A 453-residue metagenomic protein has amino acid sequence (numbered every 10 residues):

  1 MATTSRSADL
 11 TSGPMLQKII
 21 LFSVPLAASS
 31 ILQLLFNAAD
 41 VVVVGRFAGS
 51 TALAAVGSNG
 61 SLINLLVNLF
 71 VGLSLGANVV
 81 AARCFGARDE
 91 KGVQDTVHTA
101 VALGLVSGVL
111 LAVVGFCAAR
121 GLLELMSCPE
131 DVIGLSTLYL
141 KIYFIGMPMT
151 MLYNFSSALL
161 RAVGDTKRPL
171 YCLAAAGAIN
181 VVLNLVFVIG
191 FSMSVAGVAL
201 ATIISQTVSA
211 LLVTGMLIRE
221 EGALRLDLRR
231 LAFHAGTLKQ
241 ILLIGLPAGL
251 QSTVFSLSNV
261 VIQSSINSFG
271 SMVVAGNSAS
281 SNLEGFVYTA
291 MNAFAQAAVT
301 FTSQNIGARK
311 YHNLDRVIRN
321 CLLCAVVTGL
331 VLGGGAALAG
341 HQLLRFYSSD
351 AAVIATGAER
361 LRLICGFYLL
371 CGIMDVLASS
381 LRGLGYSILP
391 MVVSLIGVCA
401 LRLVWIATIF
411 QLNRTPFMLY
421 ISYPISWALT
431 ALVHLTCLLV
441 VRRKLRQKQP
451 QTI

Functional and structural regions predicted by a protein language model:
M1-S23, A81-G146, I179, G190-L246 (+2 more regions): Short alpha-helical transmembrane segments in multi-pass integral membrane proteins
S12, L16-L35, A39, L62-L69 (+8 more regions): Residue-level signal for short hydrophobic patches within transmembrane helices of multi-pass membrane transporters
L21-D40, I142, A176, S205-S209 (+4 more regions): Transmembrane helical elements of multi-pass membrane transporters/channels
I31, L35-A54, L123-E130, V186-M193 (+4 more regions): Helix-terminus/linker motif at the lipid-water interface of multi-pass membrane proteins
A38-V42, V113, G121, F155-L159 (+8 more regions): Alpha-helical transmembrane segments of multipass membrane proteins
A48-S61, S136, L140, A199 (+3 more regions): Small-residue hotspots at the loop-to-helix junctions and early N-terminal turns of transmembrane alpha-helices
L53-V113, T150-P169, Q263, G276-G340 (+2 more regions): Small-residue-rich hydrophobic transmembrane alpha-helices
S74, I142-R161, P169-G177, V198-V213 (+4 more regions): Short runs within selected transmembrane alpha-helices of multi-pass transporters and secretion channels
